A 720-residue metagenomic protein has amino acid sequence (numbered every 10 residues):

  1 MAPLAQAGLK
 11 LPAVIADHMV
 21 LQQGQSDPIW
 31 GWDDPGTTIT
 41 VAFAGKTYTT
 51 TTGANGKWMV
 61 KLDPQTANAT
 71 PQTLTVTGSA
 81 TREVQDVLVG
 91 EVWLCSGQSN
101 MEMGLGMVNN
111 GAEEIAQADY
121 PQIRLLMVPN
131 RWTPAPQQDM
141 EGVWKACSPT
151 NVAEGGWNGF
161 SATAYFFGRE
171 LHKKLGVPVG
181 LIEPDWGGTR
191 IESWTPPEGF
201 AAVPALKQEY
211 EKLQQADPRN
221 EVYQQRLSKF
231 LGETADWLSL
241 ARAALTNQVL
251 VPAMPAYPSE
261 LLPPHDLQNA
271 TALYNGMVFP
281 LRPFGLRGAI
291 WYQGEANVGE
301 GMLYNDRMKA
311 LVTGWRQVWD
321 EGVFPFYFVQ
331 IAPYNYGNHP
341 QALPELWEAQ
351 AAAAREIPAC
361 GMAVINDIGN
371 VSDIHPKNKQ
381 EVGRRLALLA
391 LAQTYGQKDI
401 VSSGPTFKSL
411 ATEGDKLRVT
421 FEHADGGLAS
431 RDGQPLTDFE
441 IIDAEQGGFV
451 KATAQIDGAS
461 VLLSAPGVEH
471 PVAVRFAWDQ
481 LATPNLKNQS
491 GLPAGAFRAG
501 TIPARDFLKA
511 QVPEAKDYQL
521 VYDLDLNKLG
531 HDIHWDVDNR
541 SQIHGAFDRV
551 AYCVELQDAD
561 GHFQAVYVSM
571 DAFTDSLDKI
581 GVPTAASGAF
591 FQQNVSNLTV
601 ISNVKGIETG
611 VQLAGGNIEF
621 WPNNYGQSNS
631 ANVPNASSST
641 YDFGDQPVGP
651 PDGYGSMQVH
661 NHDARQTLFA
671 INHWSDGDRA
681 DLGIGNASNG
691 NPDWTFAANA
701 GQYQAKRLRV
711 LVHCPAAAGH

Functional and structural regions predicted by a protein language model:
A7-R505: Cell-envelope and extracellular/periplasmic
D506-H720: Mature extracellular or lumenal effector domains of secreted proteins and single-pass membrane receptors/adhesion
